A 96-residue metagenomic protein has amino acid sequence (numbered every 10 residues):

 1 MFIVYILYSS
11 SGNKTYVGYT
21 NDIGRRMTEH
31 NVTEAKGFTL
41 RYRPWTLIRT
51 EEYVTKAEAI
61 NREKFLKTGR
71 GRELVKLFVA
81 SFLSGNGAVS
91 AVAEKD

Functional and structural regions predicted by a protein language model:
M1-A35, L40-T50, E58-K67, G71-L74 (+1 more regions): GIY-YIG nuclease catalytic motif and its immediate N-terminal context
